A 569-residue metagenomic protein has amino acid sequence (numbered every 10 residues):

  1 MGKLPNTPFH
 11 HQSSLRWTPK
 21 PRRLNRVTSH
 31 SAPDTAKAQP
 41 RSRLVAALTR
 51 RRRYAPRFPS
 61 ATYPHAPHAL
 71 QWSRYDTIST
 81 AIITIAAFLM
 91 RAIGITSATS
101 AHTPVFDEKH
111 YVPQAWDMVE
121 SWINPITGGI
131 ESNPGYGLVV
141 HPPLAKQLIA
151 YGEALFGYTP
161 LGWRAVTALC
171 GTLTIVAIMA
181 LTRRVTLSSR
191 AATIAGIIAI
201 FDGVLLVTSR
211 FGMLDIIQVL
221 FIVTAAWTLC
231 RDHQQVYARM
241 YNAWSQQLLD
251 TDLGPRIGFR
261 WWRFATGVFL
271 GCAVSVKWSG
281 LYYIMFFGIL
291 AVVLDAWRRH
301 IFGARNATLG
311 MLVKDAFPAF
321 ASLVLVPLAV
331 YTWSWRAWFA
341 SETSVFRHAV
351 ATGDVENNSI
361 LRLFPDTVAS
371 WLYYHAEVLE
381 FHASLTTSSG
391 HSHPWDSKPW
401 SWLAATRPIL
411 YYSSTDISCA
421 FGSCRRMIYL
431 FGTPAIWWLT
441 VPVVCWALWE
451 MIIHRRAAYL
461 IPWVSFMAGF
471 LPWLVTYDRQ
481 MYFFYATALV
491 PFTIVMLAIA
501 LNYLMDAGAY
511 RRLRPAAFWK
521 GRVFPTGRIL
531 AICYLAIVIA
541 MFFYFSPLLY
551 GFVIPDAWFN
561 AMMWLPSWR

Functional and structural regions predicted by a protein language model:
M1-I93, P318-P327, F524-L530: Start-transfer (signal-anchor) and selected internal transmembrane alpha helices of multi-pass inner/ER membrane
G2-P8, L15-P19, S29-S31, G254-A265 (+4 more regions): Transmembrane helical bundles and short interhelical boundary loops of multi-pass, membrane-embedded
I82-T84, I178-F201, V219, A238-S245 (+2 more regions): Transmembrane-helix signature of polytopic, membrane-embedded enzymes that assemble or transfer cell-envelope glycans
A87-M90, A195-I200, V207, L270 (+1 more regions): Short helix- or helix-capping micro-motifs that position conserved polar/aromatic residues at function-defining sites
A92-A98, E108-Q147, Y151, V236: Extracytosolic helix-loop segments that constitute the early lumenal/periplasmic catalytic or substrate-binding loops
V105, T167, V204-I217, V276-S279: Short acidic/glycine- and proline-prone juxtamembrane loop motifs at membrane-interface regions of multi-pass membrane
A165-T186, T224, V443-W446: Transmembrane-helix motifs of polytopic, lipid-linked glycan transferases
V185-T186, A225-W262, A291-I301: Membrane-interface transmembrane helices that cradle and orient dolichyl/undecaprenyl
